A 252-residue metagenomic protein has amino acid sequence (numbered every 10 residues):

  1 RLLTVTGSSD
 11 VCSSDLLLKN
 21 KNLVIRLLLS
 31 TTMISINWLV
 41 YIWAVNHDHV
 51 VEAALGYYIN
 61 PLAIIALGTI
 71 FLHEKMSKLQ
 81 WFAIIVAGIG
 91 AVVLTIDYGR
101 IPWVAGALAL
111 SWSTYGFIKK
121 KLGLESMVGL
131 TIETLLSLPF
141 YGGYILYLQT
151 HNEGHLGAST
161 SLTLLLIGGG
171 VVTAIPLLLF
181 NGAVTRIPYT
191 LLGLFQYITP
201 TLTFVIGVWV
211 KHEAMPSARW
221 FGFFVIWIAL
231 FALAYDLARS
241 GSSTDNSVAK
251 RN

Functional and structural regions predicted by a protein language model:
R1, E52, T114-S137: Juxtamembrane helix-loop-helix junctions in multi-pass membrane proteins
R1, I89-K121, T163, I206 (+1 more regions): Glycine-/small-residue-enriched transmembrane alpha-helix faces in small-molecule transporters and effluxers
L2-V11: Single conserved hydrophobic/aromatic residue that forms the stacking wall/gate of nucleotide- or nucleobase-binding
S14-V40, W103-A107, G154-I175, Q196: Loop-to-transmembrane-helix transition segments
W43, N60-L79, T201-W220: C-terminal transmembrane-helix exit sites in multi-pass transporters
L55-I59, S126-L136, A174-W209: Helix-helix packing/entry segments at the starts of transmembrane helices
L79-T95, L108, A218-L237: Hydrophobic transmembrane alpha-helices of multi-pass small-molecule transport proteins
Y197-N252: C-terminal-most transmembrane helix of multi-pass membrane proteins
